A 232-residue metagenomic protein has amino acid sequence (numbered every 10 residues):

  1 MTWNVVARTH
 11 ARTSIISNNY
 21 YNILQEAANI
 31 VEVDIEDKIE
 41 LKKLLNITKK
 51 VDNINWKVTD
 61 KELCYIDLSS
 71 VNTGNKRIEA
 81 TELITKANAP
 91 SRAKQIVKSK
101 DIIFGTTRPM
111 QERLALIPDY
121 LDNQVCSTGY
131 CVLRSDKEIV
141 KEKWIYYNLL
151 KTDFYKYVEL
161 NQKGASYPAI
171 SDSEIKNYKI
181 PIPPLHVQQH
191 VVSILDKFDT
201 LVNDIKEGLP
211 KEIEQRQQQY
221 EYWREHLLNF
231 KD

Functional and structural regions predicted by a protein language model:
M1-D232: Charged, alpha-helix-forming regions
